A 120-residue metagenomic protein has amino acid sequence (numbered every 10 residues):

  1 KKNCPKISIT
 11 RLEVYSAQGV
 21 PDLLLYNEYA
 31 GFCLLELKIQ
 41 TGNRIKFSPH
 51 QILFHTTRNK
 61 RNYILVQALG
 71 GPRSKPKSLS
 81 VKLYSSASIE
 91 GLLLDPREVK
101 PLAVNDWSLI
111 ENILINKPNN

Functional and structural regions predicted by a protein language model:
K1, I52-T56: Short amphipathic alpha-helical segments and helix-helix/interface helices
K1-Y15, E28: Acidic-basic catalytic patches of nuclease active cores, encompassing PD-(D/E)XK and other metal-cofactor nuclease
K6-T10, P49-H50, R97, N116-N120: Membrane-topology and secretion signals of cell-surface/extracellular proteins
G19: Beta-rich catalytic cores
L23-L25, A30-T41: Conserved catalytic cores of phosphodiester-cleaving nucleases, focusing on short active-site segments
F32, T41-I52: Active-site-adjacent loop/helix micro-motif of nuclease/hydrolase catalytic cores
T56-I89: Nucleic-acid nuclease catalytic cores
P96-N120: Charged phosphate-binding loop/patch that engages nucleotide di/tri-phosphates or the phosphate backbone of nucleic
